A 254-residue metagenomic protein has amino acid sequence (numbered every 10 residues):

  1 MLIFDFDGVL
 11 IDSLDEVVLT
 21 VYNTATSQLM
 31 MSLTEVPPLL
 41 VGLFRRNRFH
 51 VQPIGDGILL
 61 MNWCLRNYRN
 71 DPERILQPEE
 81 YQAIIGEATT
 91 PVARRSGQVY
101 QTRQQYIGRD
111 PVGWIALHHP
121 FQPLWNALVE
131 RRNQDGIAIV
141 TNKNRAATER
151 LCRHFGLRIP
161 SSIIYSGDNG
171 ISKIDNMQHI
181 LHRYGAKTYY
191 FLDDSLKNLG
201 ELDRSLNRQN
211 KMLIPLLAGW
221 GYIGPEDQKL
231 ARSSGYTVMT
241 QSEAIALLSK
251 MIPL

Functional and structural regions predicted by a protein language model:
M1-I3: Extreme N-terminal starter segment of soluble prokaryotic enzymes
V9-E149, H154: Alpha-helical substrate-recognition element adjacent to the catalytic core
R131-G136, P160, Q209-L213: A generic structural motif
G136-A138, I163, Y190, I214-L216: A structural signal for isolated positions on well-ordered beta-strands in alpha/beta enzyme cores
N142-Y190, N198-R208: Substrate-recognition "cap/lid" segment bordering the active-site pocket of phosphatases
I164-S166, G235-L247: Short acidic-hydrophobic, aromatic-tinged amphipathic segments that line or gate anion-handling sites
N169-M177, G224-A231, L248-M251: Short, charged, surface-exposed secondary-structure boundary motifs
F191-M239: Acidic, Mg2+-coordinating phosphoryl-transfer loop and its flanking beta/alpha structural elements, shared across
